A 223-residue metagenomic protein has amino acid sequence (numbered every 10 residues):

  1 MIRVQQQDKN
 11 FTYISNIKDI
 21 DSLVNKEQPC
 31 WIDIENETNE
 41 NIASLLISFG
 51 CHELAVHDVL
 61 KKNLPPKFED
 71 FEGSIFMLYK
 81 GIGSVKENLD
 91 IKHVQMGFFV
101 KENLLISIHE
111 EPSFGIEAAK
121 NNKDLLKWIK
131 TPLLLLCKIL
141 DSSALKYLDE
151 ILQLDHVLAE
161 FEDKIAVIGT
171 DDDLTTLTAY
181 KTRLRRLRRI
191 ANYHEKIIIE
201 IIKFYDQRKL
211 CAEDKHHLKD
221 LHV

Functional and structural regions predicted by a protein language model:
M1-L126, K130: Divalent-cation
K80-V223: Extended amphipathic alpha-helical scaffolding segments in membrane-proximal extra-membrane regions of membrane
